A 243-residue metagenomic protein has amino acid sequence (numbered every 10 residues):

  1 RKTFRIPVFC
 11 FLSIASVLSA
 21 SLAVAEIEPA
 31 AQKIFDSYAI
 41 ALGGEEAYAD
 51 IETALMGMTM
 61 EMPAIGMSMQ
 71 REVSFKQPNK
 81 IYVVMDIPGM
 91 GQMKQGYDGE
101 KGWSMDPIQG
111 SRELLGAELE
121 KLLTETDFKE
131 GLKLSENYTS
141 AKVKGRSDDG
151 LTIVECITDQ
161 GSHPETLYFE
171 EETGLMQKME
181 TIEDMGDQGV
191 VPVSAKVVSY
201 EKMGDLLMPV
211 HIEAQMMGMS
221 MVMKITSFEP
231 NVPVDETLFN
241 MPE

Functional and structural regions predicted by a protein language model:
R1-F4: N-terminal secretory signal peptides that target proteins for export/translocation
V8-S19: Bacterial N-terminal signal peptides
S19-I27: Boundary at the C-terminal end of the N-terminal hydrophobic targeting segment
I27, Q32-G110, Y138-K142, T158: N-terminal mature ectodomain segment of secretory-pathway/periplasmic proteins
M93, E100, G110-S111, M221 (+2 more regions): Catalytic loop of the DD-peptidase/beta-lactamase superfamily, centered on the K-T-G motif and neighboring
W103-E130: Acidic/charged, solvent-exposed loop-and-adjacent secondary-structure segments enriched in E/D, K/R, S/T, and G/P
E120-E155, M176-E180: Short, conserved active-site entrance elements at the starts or edges of catalytic domains
G150-M241: Gly/Pro-enriched, hydrophobic low-complexity segments that function as extracytoplasmic propeptides/linkers
